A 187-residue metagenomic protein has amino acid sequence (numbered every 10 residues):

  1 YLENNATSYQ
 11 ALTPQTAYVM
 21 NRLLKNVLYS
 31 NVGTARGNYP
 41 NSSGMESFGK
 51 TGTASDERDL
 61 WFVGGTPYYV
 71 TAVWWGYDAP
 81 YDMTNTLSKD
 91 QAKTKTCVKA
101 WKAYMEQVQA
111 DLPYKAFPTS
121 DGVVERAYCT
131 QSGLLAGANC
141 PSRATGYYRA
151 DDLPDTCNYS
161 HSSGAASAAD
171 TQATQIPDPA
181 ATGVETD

Functional and structural regions predicted by a protein language model:
Y1-D170: A penicillin-recognizing enzyme superfamily signal
S162-D187: Ser/Thr/Gly/Pro-rich low-complexity, disordered linker/stalk segments of secreted and cell-surface proteins
